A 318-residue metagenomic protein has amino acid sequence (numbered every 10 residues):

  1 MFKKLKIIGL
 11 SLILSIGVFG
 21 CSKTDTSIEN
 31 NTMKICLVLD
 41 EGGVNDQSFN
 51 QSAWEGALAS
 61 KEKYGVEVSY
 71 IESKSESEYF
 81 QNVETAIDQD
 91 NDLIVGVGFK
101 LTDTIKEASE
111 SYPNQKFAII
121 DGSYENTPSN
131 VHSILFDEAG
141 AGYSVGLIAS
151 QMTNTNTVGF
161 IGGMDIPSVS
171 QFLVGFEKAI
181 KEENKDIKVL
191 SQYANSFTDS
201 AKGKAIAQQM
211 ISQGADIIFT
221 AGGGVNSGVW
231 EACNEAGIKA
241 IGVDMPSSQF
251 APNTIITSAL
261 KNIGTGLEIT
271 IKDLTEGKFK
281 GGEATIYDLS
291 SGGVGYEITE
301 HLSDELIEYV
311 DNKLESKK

Functional and structural regions predicted by a protein language model:
M1-G9: Bacterial N-terminal signal peptides that target proteins for export
L5, C21-K23: Serine/threonine-biased, Pro/acidic-interspersed low-complexity stretches characteristic of secreted/cell-surface
L12-I13: Repetitive helical segments and hydrophobic/amphipathic motifs
I16-G20: C-terminal motif of bacterial Sec signal peptides marking the signal peptidase cleavage site
T24-K318: A residue-level marker of the well-folded mature domains of exported/periplasmic proteins
